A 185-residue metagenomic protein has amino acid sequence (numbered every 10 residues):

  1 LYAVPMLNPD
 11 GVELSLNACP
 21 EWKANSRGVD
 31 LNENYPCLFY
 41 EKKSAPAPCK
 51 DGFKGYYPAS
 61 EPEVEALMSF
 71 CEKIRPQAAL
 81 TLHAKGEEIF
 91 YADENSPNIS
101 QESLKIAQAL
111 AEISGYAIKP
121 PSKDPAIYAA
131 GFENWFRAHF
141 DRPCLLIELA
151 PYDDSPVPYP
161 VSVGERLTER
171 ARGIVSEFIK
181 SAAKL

Functional and structural regions predicted by a protein language model:
L1, P121-I127: Acidic/histidine-enriched alpha-helical segments
L1-S100, Q108, S155-Y159: Active-site/substrate-binding loop(s) of hydrolase catalytic cores
P62-E65, K105, R166-E169: Conserved active-site and cofactor/substrate-binding residues in soluble primary-metabolism enzymes
E72, E112-Y116, K180: Generic secondary-structure signature for well-ordered alpha-helical cores
A78-T81, E88-Q101, A126-L185: Active-site-adjacent mobile loop/cap segments within catalytic or ligand-binding domains
L104-K123: Short, flexible loop segments at boundaries between secondary-structure elements
